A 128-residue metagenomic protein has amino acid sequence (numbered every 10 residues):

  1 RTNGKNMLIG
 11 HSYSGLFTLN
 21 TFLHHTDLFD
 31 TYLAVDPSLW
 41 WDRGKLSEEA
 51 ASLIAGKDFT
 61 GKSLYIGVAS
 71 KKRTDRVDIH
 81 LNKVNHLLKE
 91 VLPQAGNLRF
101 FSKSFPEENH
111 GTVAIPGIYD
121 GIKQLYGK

Functional and structural regions predicted by a protein language model:
R1-K128: Non-catalytic cap/lid and distal C-terminal segments of serine-dependent acyl enzymes
